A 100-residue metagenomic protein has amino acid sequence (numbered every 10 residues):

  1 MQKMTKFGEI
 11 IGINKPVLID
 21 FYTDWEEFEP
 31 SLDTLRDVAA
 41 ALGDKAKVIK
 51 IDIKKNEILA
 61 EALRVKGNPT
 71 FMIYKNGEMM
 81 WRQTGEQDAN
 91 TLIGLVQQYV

Functional and structural regions predicted by a protein language model:
M1-P16: A short beta-strand-turn-helix
M1-Q2, F21-T23, A39, G43-I58: Thiol-based oxidoreductase modules, predominantly thioredoxin-like and allied folds used for disulfide exchange
F7-G8, E57-A60: Short hydrophobic/charged patches on amphipathic alpha-helices used for structural packing and interfaces
N14-V17, F21-E27: Short pre-active-site segment immediately N-terminal to redox-active cysteine/selenocysteine motifs in thiol-based
E27-L42: Typically the conserved alpha-helix immediately C-terminal to a functionally engaged Cys/Sec in thioredoxin-like
G67: Glycine-rich phosphate-binding loop
I73-V100: Non-catalytic, surface beta->alpha helical segment in thiol-disulfide oxidoreductase systems
